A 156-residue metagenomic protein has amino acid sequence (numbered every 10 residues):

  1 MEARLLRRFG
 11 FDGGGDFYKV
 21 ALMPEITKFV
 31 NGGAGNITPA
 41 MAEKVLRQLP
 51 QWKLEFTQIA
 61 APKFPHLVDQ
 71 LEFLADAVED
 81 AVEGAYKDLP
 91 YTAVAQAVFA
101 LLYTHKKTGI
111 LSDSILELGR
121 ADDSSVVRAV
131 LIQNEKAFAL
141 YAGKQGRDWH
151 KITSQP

Functional and structural regions predicted by a protein language model:
M1-Q96, I132-P156: Terminal, membrane-proximal amphipathic helices and intrinsically disordered targeting/regulatory segments
Y91, A95-V127: Membrane-inserting effector segments that mediate pore formation, membrane fusion, or transient membrane insertion
